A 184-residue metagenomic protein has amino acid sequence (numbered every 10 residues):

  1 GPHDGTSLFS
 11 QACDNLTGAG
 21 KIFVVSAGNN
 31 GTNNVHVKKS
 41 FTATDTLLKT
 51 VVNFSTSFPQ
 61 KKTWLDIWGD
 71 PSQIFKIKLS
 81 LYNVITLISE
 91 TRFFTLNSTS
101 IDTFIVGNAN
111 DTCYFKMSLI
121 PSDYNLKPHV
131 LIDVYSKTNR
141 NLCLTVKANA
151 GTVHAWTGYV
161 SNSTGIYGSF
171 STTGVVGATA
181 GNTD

Functional and structural regions predicted by a protein language model:
G1-D184: Loop-rich non-cytosolic ectodomains and luminal regions
